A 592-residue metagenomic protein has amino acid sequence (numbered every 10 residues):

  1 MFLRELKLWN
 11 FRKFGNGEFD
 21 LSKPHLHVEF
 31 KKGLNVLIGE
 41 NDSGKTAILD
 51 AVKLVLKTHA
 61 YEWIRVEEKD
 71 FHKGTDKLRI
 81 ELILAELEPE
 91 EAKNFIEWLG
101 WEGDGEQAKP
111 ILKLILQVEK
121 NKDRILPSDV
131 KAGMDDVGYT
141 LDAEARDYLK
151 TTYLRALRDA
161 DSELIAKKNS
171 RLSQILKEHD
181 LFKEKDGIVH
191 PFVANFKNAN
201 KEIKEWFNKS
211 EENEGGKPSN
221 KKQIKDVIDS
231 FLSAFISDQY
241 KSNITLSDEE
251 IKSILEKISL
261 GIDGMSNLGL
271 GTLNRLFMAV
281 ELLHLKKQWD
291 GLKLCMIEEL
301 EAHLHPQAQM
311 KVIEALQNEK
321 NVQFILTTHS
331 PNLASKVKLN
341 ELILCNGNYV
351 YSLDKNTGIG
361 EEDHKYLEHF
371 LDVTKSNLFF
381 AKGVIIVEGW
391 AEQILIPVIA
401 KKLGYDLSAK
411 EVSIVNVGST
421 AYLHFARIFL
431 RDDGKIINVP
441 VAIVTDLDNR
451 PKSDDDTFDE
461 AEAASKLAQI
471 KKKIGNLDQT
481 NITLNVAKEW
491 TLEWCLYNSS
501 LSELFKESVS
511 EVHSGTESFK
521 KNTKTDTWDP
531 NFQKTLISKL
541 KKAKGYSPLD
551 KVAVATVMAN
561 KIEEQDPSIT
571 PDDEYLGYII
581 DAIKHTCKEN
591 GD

Functional and structural regions predicted by a protein language model:
M1-K57, W63, S253-S376, V384 (+3 more regions): Switch/communication elements of ASCE P-loop NTPase nucleotide-binding domains
E29-F30, E40, F71-D76, G105-K109 (+7 more regions): Conserved catalytic network of the ASCE P-loop NTPase/AAA+ motor domain
K45, S128, A334, L339 (+1 more regions): Acidic, divalent-metal-binding catalytic cores of TOPRIM and closely related two-metal-ion phosphodiester/pyrophosphate
L49-A108: Conserved P-loop NTP-binding catalytic core
T75-I80, P110-L114, D147-T151, L292 (+5 more regions): Short glycine-/polar-rich loops that comprise or flank the Walker A/P-loop and associated switch/sensor motifs
R79, P89-A194, L496: Electropositive, glycine-dotted interaction segments that contact anionic polymers or phosphate-rich ligands
L82-E86, R155-R158, I262-G264, N346 (+2 more regions): Flexible glycine-/small-residue-rich
E163-K167, I175-L276, V280-L294, K452-S453: Extended helical coiled-coil dimerization/tether regions that scaffold and oligomerize large DNA-maintenance assemblies
